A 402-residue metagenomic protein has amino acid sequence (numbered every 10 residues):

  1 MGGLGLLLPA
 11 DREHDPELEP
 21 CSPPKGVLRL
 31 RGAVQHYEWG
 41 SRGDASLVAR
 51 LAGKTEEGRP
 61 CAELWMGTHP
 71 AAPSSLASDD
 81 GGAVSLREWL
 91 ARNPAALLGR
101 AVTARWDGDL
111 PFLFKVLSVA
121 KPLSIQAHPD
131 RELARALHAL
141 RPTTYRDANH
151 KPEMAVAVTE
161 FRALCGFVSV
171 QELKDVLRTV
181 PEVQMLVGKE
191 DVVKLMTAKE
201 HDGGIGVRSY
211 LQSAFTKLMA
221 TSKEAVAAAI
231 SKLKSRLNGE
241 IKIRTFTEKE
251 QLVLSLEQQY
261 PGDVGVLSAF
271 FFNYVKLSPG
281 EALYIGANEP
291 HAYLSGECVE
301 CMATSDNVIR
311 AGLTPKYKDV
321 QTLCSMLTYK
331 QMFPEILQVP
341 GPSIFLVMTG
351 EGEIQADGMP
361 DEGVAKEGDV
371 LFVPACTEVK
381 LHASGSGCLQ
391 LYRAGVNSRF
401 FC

Functional and structural regions predicted by a protein language model:
M1-K242, P315-I336: Transition-metal
E63, K115-V116, L123-S124, E153 (+7 more regions): His/acidic/aromatic-lined binding-pocket segments of jelly-roll/cupin-type domains and related regulatory beta-sandwich
P70-A71, M348-T349, A394-S398: Short, flexible beta-strand-to-coil junctions
S74-D79, V84-L110, C165-S169, G262-S278 (+3 more regions): A short beta-strand-loop-beta hairpin characteristic of the jelly-roll/cupin
D109, L117-P122, P129-E132, D147-E153 (+5 more regions): Ligand-binding loop in jelly-roll beta-barrel domains
T197-A198, G203-T322: Contiguous mid-protein beta-loop-alpha structural module that forms a pocket-lining wall or clamp of enzyme active
Y260, S305, I309, L327-I336 (+1 more regions): Alpha-helix capping/termination and helix-coil
N307-M326, H382, Q390-C402: Short peripheral tails and domain-boundary helices/loops at the edges of structured domains
